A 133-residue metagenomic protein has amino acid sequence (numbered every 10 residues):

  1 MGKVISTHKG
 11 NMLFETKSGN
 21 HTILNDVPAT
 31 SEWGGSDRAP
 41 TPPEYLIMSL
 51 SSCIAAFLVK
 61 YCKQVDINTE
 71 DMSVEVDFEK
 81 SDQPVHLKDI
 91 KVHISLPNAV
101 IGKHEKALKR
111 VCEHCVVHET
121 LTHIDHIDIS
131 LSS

Functional and structural regions predicted by a protein language model:
M1-M48, L58-S133: Extended beta-strand/beta-hairpin segments
C53-I54: Alpha-helical metal-binding/catalytic segments enriched in His/Glu/Asp
